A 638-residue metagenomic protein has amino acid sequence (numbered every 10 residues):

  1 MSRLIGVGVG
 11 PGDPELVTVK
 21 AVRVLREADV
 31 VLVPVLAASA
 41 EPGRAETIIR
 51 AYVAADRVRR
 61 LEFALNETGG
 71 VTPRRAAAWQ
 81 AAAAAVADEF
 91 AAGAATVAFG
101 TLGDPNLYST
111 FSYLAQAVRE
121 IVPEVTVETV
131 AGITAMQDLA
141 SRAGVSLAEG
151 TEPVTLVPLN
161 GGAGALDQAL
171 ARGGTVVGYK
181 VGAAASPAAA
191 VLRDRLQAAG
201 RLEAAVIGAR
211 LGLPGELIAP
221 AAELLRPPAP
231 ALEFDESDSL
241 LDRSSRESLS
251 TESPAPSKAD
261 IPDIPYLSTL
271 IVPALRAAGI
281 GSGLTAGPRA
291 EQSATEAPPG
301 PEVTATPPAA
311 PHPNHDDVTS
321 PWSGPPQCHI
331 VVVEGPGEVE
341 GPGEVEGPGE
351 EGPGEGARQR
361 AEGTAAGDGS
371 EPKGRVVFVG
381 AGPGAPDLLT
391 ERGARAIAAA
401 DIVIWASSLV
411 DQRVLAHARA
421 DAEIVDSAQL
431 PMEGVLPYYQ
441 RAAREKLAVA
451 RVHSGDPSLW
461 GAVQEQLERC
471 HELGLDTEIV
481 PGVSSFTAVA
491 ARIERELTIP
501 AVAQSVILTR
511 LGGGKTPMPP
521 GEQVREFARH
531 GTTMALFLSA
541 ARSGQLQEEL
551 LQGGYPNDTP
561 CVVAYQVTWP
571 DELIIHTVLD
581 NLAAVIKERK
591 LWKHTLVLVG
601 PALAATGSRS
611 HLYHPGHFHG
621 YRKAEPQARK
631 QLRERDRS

Functional and structural regions predicted by a protein language model:
M1-E67, V157, D167-Q168, I207 (+4 more regions): Glycine-rich, flexible N-terminal cofactor/catalytic loop recognition
L4, T47, A163-G335, R358-F378 (+3 more regions): A contiguous loop/helix-start segment that scaffolds small-molecule binding in enzyme catalytic cores
P11-G12, L36-S39, F63-A64, I133-T134 (+9 more regions): Short, acidic/turn-prone active-site loops that include or flank metal/cofactor- and phosphate-binding residues
V31, S146, V176, L270 (+4 more regions): Short, well-ordered beta-strand core segments
V33, R60, F99-T101, V127-G132 (+11 more regions): General beta-strand structural signal in soluble alpha/beta enzymes
N66-A92, F99, Y439-E472, T477: Glycine/small-residue-rich loop that forms an oxyanion/phosphate-binding "nest" at active or ligand-binding sites
T101-R172, D456-H530, L573-H576, S638: Class I SAM-dependent methyltransferase SAM-binding "motif I" and its flanking Rossmann-like core
G335-G337, G341-G343, G347-G354, R360: Small-residue-biased low-complexity repeat regions
